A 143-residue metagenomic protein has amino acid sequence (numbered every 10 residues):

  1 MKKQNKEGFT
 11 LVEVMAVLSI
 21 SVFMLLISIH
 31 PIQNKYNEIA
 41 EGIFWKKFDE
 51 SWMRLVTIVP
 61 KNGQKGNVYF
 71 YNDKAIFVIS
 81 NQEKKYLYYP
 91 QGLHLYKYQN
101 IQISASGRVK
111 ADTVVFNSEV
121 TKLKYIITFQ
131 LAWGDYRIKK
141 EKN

Functional and structural regions predicted by a protein language model:
M1-I32: N-terminal single-pass transmembrane signal-anchor helix
K3, K46, I127-Q130: Generic detection of intrinsically disordered/low-complexity segments and helix-coil linkers/edges
T10, V14, P31-Q33, K46 (+1 more regions): Short, structured secondary-structure boundary patches
N34, T57, K61, K65 (+1 more regions): N-terminal helix-rich module
N37-K65: Membrane-proximal N-terminal amphipathic helix
